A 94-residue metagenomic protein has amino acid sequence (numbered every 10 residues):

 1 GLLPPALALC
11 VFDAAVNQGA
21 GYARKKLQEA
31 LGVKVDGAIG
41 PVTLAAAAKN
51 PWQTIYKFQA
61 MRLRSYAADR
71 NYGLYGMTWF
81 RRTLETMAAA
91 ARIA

Functional and structural regions predicted by a protein language model:
G1-A94: Cell-envelope/ECM-targeting effectors and their regulatory/trafficking segments
